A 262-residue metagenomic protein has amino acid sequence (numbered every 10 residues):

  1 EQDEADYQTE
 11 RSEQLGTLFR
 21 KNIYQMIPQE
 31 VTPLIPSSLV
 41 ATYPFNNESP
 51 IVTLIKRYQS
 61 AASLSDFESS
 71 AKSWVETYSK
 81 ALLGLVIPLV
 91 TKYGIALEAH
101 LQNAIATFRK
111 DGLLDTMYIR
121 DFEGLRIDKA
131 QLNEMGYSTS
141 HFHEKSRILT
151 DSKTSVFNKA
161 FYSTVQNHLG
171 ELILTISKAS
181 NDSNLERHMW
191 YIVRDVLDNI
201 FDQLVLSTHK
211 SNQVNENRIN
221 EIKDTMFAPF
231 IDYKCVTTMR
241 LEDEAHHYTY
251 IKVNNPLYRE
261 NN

Functional and structural regions predicted by a protein language model:
E1-A81, F108-N262: Nucleotide/phosphate-binding site architecture used for ATP/NTP-dependent chemistry
K80-K92: An amphipathic, hydrophobic-aromatic interaction surface with interspersed Lys/Arg that forms lipid/phosphate-bearing
L89-I95, K110-L113: Secondary-structure transition/capping motifs at alpha-helix termini and the adjoining loop/turn into the next element
Y93-T107: A short glycine-rich, hydrophobically flanked beta-strand micro-motif that places a catalytic Asp/Glu for divalent metal
